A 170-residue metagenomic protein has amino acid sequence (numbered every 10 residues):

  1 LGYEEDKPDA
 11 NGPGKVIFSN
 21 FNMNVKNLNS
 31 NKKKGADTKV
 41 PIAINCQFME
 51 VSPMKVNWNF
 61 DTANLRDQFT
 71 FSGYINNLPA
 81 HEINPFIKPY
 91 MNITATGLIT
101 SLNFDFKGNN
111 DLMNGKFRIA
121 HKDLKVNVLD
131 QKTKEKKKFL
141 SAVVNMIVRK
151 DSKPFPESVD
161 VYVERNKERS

Functional and structural regions predicted by a protein language model:
L1-F69, P79: Elongated, acidic membrane-bridging lipid-handling scaffolds and related periplasm/extracellular "bridge/tunnel" systems
D61, Y74, P85, Y90-I99 (+1 more regions): Extended terminal
